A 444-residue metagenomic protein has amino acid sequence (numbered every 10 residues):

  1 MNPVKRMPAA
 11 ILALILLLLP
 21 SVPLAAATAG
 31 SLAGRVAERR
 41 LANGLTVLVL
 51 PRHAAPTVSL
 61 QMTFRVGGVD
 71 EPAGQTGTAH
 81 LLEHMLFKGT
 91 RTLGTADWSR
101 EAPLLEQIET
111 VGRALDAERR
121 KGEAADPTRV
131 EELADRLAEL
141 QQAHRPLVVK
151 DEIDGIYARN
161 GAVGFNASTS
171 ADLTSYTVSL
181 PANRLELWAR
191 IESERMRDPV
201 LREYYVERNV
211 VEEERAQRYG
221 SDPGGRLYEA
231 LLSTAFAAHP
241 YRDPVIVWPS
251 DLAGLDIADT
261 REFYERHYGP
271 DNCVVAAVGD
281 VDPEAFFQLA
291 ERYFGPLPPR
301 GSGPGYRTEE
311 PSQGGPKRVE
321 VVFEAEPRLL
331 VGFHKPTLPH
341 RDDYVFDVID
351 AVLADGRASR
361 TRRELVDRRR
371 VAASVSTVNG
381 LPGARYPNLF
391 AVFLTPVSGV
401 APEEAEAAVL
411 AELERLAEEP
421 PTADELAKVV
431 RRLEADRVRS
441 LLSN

Functional and structural regions predicted by a protein language model:
M1-R6: N-terminal secretory signal peptides that target proteins for export/translocation
A10-V22: Bacterial N-terminal signal peptides
P23-A29: Boundary at the C-terminal end of the N-terminal hydrophobic targeting segment
A29-A55: N- or domain-start disorder-to-order transition segments that initiate the globular core
L50, A55-E71, G77-L81, L93-E194 (+4 more regions): M16 family metallopeptidases and their MPP-like homologs
T78-L86, I349: Active-site His/Glu-centered metal-binding helix of metallohydrolases
R195, P199-E203, Y219-G220, A237-A238 (+5 more regions): An aromatic/glycine/proline-enriched structural segment found at the starts of mature extracellular/organellar domains
